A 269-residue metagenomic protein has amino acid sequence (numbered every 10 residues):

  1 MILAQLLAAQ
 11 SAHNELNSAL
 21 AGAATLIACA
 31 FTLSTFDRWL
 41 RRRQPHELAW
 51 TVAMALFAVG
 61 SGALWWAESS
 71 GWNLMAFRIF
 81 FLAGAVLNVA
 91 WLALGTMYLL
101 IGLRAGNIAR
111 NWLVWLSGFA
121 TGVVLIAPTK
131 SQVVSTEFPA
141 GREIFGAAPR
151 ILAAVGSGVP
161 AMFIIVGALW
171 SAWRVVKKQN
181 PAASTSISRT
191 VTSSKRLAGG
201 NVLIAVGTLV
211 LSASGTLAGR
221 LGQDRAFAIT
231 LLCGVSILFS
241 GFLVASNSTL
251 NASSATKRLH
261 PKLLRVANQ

Functional and structural regions predicted by a protein language model:
M1-L16: Short, strongly hydrophobic alpha-helical membrane anchors
H13-A24, I126-W170: Extracellular-loop-to-transmembrane junctions of the mid-late helices
A23-A30, S34, H46-A67, V202-A218: Hydrophobic alpha-helical transmembrane segments of multi-pass membrane proteins
C29-W39, W65-W66, W72-N73, A83-S117 (+2 more regions): Internal transmembrane alpha-helix with an interfacial aromatic "cap," most often the third helix
A30-F36, W91-Y98, I151-S188: Alpha-helical transmembrane segments in multipass membrane proteins, preferentially the mid-helix core
Q44-P45, V59-F80, G215-T230: Helix-loop junctions on the outward
M97-G141, H260: The cytoplasmic-loop to transmembrane-helix boundary for the fourth helix
V166-L169, T192-Q269: C-terminal transmembrane-bundle signature of multipass membrane proteins, characterized by strong activation on
